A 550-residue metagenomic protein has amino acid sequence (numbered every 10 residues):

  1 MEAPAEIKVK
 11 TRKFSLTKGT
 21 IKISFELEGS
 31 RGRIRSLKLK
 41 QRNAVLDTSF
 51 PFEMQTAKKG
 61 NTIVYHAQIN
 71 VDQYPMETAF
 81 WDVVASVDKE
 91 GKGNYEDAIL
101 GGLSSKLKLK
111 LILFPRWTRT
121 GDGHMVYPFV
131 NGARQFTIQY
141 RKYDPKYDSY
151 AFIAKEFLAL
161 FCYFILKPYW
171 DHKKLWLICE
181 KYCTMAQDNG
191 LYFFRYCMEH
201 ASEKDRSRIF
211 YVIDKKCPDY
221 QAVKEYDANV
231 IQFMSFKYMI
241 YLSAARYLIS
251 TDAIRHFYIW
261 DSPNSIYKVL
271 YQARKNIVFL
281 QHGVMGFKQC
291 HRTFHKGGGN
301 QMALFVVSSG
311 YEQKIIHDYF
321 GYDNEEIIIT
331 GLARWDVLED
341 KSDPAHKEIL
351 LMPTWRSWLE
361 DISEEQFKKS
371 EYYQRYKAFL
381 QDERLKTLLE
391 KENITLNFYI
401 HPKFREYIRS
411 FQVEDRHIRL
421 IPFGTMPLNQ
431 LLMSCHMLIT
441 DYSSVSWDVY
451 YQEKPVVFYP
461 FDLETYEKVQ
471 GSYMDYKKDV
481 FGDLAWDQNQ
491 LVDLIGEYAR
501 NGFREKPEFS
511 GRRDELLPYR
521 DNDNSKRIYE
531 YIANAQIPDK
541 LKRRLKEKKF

Functional and structural regions predicted by a protein language model:
M1-L175, Y271: Basic, ligand-binding patches in group-transfer machinery, especially extracytoplasmic/periplasmic segments
I23-S24, V45-D47, K58-H66, L175-L338: Active-site and donor-binding regions of nucleotide-sugar-utilizing enzymes
K146-Y163, Q281, F287-Y376, P402 (+4 more regions): A nucleotide-sugar donor-handling region in carbohydrate enzymes
Q187-A201, A333-S410, A485, K526: Conserved catalytic-core segment of nucleotide-activated headgroup transferases in glycan assembly
I231-Y241, P402-W447: Donor nucleotide-activated moiety binding/catalytic core segment of transferases that use nucleotide-activated donors
D261-G283, F367-A378, K454-T465: A short, gly/pro- and small-residue-rich
N324, F411-D415, S444-L517: Catalytic binding pocket for nucleotide-activated donors in carbohydrate/polymer assembly enzymes
D521-F550: C-terminal alpha-helical cap of glycosyltransferases
